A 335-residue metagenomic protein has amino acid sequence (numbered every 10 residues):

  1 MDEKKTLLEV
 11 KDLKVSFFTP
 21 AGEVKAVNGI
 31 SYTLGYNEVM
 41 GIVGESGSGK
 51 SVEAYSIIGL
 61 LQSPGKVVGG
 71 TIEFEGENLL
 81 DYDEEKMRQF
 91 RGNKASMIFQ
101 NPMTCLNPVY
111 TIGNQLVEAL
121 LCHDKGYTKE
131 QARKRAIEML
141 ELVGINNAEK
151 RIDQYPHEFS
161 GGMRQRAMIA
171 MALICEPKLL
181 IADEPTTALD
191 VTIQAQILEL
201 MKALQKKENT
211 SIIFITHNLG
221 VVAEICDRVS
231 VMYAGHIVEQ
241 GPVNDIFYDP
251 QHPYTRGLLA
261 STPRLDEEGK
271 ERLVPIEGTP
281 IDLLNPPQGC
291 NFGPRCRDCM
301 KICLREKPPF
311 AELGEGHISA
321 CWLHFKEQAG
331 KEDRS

Functional and structural regions predicted by a protein language model:
E3-L7, S16-G29, Y36, L60-K66 (+4 more regions): A short, flexible loop at the N-terminus of ABC-type nucleotide-binding domains that lies
K4-T6, N146-E149, P242-S335: Short catalytic/signature loops enriched in Gly
E45, I181, P185, L189 (+1 more regions): P-loop NTP-binding/switch modules centered on Walker-like glycine-rich loops
V67-N78: Conserved ABC transporter NBD signature motif
E77-N78, E118, E130-K150, L259: Conserved ABC ATPase "signature" region
L116, I169, I193, I197: Hydrophobic anchor residue at the start of the ABC signature
I174-K178: A short, proline-enriched helix->beta-strand linker immediately N-terminal to the Walker B motif in ABC-type P-loop
